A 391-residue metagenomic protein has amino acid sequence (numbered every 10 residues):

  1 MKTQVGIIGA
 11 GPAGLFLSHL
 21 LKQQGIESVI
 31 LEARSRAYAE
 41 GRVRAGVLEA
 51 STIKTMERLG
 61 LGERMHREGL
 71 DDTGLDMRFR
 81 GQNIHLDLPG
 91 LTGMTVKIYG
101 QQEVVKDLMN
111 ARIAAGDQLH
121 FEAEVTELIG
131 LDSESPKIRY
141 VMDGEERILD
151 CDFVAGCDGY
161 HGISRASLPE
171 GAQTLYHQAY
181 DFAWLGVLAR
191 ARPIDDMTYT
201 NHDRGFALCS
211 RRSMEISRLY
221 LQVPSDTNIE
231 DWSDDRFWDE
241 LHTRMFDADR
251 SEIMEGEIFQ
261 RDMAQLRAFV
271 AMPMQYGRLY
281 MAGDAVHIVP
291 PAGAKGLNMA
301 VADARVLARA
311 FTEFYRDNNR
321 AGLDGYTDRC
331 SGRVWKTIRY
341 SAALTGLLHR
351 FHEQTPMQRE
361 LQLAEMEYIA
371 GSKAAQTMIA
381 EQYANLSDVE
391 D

Functional and structural regions predicted by a protein language model:
M1-V5, Q23-Q24: Extreme N-terminal leader/targeting segments of oxidoreductases
V5, S28, I148, D152-V154 (+1 more regions): Hydrophobic "anchor" residues on beta-strands that sit immediately upstream of conserved functional sites
I8-Q23, L108, D262-A343: Conserved mid-domain beta->alpha element of the FAD-binding
K22-V43: Glycine-rich FAD pyrophosphate-binding loop
I30-L31, G156, T200, A282: Generic enzyme active-site microenvironment
G41-R44, E49-A115, I129-D132, I338: Active-site-adjacent segment of FAD-dependent monooxygenases/related oxidoreductases
N110, D117, A123-E127, D132-D262 (+2 more regions): Conserved FAD-binding catalytic core of PHBH/FMO-like flavoproteins
A294, R309-D391: C-terminal helical "tail/cap" subdomain of flavin- and related membrane-associated enzymes
